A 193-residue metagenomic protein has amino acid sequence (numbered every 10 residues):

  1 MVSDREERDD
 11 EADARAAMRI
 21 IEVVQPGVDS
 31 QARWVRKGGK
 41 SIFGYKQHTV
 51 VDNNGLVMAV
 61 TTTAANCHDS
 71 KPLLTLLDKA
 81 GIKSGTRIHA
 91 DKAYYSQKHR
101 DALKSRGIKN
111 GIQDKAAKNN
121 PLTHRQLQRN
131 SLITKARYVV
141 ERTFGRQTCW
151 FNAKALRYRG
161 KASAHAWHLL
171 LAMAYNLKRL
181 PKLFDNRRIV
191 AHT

Functional and structural regions predicted by a protein language model:
M1-R106, L170, A174: Polybasic low-complexity intrinsically disordered regions
V51-N53, D114-A116, T148: Short, small-residue-rich loop/turn micro-motifs
A64-A65, D114-K118: Short, acidic/turn-prone active-site loops that include or flank metal/cofactor- and phosphate-binding residues
G85-I88, G111-I112, K182: Acidic/polar loop patches that form or flank catalytic/metal-binding clefts of enzymes that bind anionic ligands
K92, D114-K115, R142: Short secondary-structure boundary segments
Q97, R106-G107, Q126-T193: Basic, amphipathic alpha-helical segments enriched in Lys/Arg and hydrophobic/aromatic residues
R106-D114: Short hydrophobic/aromatic-enriched beta-strand-loop microsegments
N119-Q126: Short, charged, surface-exposed secondary-structure boundary motifs
